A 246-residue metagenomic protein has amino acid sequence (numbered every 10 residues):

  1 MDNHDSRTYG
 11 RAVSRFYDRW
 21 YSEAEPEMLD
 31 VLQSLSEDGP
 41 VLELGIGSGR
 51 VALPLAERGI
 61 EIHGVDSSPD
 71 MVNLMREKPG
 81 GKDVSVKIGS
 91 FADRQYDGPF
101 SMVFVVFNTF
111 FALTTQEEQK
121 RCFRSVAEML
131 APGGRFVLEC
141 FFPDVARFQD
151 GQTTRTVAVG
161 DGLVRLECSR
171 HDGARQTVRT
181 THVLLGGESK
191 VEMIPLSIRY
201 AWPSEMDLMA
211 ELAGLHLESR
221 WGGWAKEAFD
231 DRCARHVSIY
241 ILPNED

Functional and structural regions predicted by a protein language model:
M1-G39: Conserved class I S-adenosyl-L-methionine
D38-G47: Conserved class I S-adenosyl-L-methionine
G49-D93: Class I SAM-dependent methyltransferase SAM/SAH-binding core
Q95-M102: A short acidic, Gly/Pro-enriched loop at the edge of an enzyme's catalytic core that lines a small-molecule cofactor
F104-V106: A conserved beta-strand element that flanks and buttresses the S-adenosyl-L-methionine
K120-P132: A short glycine-rich, Lys/Arg-flanked "PGG" loop and its adjoining helix->strand segment in the class I
V137-D207: SAM-dependent methyltransferase
P203-D246: C-terminal lobe and adjacent flexible extensions of AdoMet/dcAdoMet transferase-like proteins
